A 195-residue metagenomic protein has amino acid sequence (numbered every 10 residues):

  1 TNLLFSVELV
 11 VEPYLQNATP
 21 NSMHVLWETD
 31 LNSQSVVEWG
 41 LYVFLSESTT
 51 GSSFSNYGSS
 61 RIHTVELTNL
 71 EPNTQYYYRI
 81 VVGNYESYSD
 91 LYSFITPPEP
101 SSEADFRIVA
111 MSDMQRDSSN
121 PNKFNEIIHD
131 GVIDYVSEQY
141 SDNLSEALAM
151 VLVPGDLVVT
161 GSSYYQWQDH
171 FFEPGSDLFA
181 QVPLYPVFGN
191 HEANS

Functional and structural regions predicted by a protein language model:
T1-S6: Sec-dependent, cleavable N-terminal signal peptides
V7-F188, E192-S195: Divalent metal-dependent phosphoesterase catalytic cores across multiple superfamilies
